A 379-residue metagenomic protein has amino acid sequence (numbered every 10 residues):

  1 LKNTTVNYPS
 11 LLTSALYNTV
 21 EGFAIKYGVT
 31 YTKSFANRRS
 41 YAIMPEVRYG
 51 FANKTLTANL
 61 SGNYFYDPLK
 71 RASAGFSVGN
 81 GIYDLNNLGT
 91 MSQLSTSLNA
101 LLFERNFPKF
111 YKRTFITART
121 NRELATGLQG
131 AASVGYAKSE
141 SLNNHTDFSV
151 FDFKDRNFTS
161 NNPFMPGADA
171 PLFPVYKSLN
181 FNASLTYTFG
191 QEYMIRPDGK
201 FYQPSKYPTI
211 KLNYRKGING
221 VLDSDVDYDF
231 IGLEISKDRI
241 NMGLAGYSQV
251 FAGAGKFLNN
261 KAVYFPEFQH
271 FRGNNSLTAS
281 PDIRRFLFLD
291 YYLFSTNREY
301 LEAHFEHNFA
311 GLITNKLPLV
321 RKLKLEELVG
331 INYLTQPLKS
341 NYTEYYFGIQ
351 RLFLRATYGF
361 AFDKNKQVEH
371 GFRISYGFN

Functional and structural regions predicted by a protein language model:
L1-N379: Exposed, low-structure sequence patches enriched in small/polar residues
